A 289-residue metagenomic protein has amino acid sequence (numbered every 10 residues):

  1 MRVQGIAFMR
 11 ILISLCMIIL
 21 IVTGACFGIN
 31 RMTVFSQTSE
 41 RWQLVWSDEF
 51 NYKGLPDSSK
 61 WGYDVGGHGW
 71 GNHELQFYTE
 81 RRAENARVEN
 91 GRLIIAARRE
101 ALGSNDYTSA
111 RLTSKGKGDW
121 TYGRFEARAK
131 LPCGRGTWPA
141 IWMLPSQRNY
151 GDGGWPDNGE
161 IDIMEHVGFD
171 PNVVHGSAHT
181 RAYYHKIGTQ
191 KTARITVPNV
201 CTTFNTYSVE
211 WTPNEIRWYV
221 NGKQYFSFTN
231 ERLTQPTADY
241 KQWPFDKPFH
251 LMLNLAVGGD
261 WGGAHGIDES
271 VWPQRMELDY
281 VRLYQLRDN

Functional and structural regions predicted by a protein language model:
M1-Q4, M9-L12: Positively charged n-region of N-terminal signal peptides that target proteins for export
L15-A25: Bacterial N-terminal signal peptides
I29-N289: GH16 jelly-roll
